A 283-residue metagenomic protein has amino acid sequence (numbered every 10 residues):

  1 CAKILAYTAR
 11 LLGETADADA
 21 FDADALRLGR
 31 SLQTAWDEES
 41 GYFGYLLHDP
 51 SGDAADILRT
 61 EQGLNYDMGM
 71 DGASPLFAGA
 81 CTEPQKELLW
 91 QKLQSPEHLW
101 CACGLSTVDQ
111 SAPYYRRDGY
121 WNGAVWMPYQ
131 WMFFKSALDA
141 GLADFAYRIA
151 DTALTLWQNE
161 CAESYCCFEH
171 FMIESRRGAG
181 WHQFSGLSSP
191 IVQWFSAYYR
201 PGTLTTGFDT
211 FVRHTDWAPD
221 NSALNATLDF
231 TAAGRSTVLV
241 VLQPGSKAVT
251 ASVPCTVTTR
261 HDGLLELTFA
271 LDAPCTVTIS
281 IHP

Functional and structural regions predicted by a protein language model:
C1-L5, L28, Y129: Amphipathic, well-ordered alpha-helical segments in soluble domains
I4-D22, A140: Inter-helical turn/loop segments and adjacent helix faces that build the functional surface of alpha-helical bundle
A18-W36, A150-A153: Short amphipathic alpha-helical coiled-coil/interface segments
F43-H48, D53-K92, P96, G119-N221: C-terminal capping/lid segments that line or modulate ligand- or cofactor-binding pockets
C101-W126: Generic long, charged, amphipathic alpha-helical segments
D229-S246: Surface-exposed beta-strand/loop patches in extracellular or lumenal glycoproteins
T250-E266: Solvent-exposed beta-strand/loop surfaces of large extracellular or lumenal domains
H261-P283: C-terminal beta-strand-rich structural cap/linker in extracellular carbohydrate-active enzymes
